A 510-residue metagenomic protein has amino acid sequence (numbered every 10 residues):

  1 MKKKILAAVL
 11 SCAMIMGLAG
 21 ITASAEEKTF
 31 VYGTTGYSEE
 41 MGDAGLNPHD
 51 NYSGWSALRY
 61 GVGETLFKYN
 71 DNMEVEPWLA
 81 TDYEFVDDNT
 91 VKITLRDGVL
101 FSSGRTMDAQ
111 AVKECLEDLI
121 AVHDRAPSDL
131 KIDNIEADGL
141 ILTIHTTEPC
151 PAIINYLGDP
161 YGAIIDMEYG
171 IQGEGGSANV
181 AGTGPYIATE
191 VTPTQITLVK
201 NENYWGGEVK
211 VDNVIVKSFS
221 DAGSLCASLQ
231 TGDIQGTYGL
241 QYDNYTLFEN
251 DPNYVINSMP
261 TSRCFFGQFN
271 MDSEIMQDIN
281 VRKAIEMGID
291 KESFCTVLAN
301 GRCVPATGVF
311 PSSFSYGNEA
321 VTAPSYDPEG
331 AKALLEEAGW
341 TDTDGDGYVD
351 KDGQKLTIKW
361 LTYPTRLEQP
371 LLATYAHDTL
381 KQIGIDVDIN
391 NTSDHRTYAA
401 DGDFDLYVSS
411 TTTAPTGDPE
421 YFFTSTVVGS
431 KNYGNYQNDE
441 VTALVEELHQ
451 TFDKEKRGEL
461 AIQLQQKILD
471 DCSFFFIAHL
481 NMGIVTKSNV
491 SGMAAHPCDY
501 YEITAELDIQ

Functional and structural regions predicted by a protein language model:
G33-V86, A181, C498: N-terminal lobe/hinge region of extracytoplasmic solute-binding protein
Y52, E74, G158-V209, N213 (+3 more regions): Gly/Pro-rich hinge or "lid" segments in bacterial periplasmic/extracellular proteins
T81-H123, I275-Q277: Aromatic- and charge-enriched surface segment that lines or borders ligand/interaction sites
E84-D88, K92, P127-Y169: Surface-exposed binding/hinge segments that line and control ligand-binding clefts or catalytic entry sites
Q195, G288-E319, E368-H377, A399-Q510: Detector for C-terminal structural segments
E202-L247, D386: Ligand-site clamp/hinge motif
Q277-Y375, Q463: Append "and occasionally in soluble cytosolic enzymes with long acidic Gly/Pro-rich linkers
T341-T413, M482: Ligand/substrate-recognition segments at binding pockets and active sites
